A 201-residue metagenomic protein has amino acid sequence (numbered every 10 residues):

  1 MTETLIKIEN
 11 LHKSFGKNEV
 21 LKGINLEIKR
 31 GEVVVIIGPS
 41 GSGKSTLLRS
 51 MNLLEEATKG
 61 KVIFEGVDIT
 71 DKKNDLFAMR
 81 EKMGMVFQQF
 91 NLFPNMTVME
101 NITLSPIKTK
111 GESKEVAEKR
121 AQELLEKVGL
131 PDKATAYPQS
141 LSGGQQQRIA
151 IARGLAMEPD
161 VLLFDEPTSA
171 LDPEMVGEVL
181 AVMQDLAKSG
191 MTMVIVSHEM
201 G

Functional and structural regions predicted by a protein language model:
E3-G201: ABC family nucleotide-binding domain
